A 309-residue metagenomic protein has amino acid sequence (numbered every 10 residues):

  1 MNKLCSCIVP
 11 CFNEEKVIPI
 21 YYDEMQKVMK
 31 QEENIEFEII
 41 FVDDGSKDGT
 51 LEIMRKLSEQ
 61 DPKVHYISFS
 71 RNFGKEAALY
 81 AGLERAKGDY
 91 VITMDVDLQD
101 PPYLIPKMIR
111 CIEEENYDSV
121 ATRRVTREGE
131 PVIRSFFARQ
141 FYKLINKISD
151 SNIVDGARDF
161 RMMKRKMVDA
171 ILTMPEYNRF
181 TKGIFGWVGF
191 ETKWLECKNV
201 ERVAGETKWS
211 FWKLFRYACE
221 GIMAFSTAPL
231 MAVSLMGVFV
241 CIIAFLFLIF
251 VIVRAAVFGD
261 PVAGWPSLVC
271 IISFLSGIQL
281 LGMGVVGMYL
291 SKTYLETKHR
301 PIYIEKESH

Functional and structural regions predicted by a protein language model:
L4-S6, E38: Cell-envelope/extracellular polymer assembly enzymes that use nucleotide-activated donors
E14-K30: Short, well-formed alpha-helical segments that are part of the catalytic scaffolds of diverse glycosyltransferases
E14-V17, S46, P101: Donor nucleotide-sugar binding loop of glycosyltransferases
E33-G45, I67-S68: Short beta-strand/loop segment that forms part of the nucleotide-sugar
D43-L51, L98-Q99: A conserved acidic beta->alpha catalytic loop
K56, K63, I67-R71, K75-R85 (+4 more regions): Acceptor/aglycone-binding surface of glycosyltransferases and processive sugar-polymer synthases
R127, F180-H309: Hydrophobic helical membrane-anchoring modules
